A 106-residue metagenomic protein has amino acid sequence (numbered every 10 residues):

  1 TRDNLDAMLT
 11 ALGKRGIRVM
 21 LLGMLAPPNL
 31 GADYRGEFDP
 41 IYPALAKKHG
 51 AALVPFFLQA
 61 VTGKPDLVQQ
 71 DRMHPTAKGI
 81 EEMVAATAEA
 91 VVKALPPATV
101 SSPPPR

Functional and structural regions predicted by a protein language model:
T1-R106: Alpha-helical cap/lid subdomain in secreted, periplasmic, or secretory-pathway luminal O-acyl-processing enzymes
